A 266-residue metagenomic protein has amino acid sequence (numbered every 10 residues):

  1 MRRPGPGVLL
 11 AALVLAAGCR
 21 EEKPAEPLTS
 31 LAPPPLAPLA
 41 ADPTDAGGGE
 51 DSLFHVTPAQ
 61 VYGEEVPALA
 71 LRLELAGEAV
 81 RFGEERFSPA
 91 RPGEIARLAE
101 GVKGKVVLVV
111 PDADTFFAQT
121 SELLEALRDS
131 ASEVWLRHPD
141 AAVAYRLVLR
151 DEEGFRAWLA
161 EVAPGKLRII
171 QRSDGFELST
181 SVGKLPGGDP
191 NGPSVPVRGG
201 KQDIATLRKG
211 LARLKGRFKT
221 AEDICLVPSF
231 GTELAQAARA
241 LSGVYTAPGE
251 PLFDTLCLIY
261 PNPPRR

Functional and structural regions predicted by a protein language model:
M1-L9: Bacterial N-terminal signal peptides that target proteins for export
A16-G18: C-terminal motif of bacterial Sec signal peptides marking the signal peptidase cleavage site
R20-R266: Long, low-hydrophobicity, acidic/polar, solvent-exposed interaction domains
